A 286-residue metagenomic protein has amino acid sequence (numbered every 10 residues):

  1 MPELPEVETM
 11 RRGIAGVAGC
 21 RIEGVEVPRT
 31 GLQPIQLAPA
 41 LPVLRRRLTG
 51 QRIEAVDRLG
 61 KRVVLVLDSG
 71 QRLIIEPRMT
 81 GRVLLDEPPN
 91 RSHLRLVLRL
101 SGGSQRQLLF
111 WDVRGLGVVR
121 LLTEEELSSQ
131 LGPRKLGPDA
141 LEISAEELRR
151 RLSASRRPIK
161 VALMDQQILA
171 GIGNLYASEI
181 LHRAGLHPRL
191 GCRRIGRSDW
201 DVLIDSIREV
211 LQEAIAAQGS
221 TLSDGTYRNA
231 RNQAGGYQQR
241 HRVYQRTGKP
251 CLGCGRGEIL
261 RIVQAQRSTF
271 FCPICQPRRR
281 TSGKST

Functional and structural regions predicted by a protein language model:
M1-T286: Structured catalytic/nucleic-acid-binding cores of DNA maintenance enzymes
